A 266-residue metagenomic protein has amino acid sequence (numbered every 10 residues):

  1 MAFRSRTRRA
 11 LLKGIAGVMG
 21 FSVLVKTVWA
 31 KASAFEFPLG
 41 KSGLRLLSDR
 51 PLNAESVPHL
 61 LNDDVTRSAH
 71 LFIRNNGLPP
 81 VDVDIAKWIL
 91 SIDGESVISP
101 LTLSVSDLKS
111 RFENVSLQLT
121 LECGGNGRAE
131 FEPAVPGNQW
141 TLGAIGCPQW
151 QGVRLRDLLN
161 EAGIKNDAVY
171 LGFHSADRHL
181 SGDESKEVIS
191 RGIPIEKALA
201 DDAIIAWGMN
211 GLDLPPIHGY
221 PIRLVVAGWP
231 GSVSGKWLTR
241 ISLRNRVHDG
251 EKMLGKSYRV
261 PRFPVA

Functional and structural regions predicted by a protein language model:
A2-L90, S96-S99, F112, E161-A266: Extended, aromatic/histidine-rich regions of cofactor-dependent oxidoreductases associated with respiratory
S5, T102, Q149: Short aromatic/basic micro-patch
W88, S104, Q151-R154, L158 (+1 more regions): Stable alpha-helical elements in mature extracytoplasmic
D93-V97, S106, G124-N126: Acidic/polar N-terminal loop/beta-strand segments that form early-domain functional surfaces
E95, T102, P133-G137: N-terminal, charged/glycine-rich beta-strand/loop interface patches
L103-E113: Short Gly/aromatic-enriched secondary-structure transition segments
S116-A144: Short, conserved helix/loop micro-motifs enriched in His/Cys and acidic residues
I145-Q151: Mid-length scaffold segments of soluble, non-membrane domains
